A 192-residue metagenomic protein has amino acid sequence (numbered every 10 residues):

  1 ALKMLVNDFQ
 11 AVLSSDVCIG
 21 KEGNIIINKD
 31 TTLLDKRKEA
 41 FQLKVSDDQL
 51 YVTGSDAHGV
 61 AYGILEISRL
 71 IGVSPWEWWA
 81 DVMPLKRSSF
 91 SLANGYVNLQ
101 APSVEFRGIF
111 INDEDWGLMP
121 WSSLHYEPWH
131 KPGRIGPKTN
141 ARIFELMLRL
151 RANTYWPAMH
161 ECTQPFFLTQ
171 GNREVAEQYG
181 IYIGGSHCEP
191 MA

Functional and structural regions predicted by a protein language model:
A1-A101: Contiguous, structured surface segment used for ligand recognition
L13, S103-A192: Aromatic-lined carbohydrate-binding surfaces of glycoside hydrolases
